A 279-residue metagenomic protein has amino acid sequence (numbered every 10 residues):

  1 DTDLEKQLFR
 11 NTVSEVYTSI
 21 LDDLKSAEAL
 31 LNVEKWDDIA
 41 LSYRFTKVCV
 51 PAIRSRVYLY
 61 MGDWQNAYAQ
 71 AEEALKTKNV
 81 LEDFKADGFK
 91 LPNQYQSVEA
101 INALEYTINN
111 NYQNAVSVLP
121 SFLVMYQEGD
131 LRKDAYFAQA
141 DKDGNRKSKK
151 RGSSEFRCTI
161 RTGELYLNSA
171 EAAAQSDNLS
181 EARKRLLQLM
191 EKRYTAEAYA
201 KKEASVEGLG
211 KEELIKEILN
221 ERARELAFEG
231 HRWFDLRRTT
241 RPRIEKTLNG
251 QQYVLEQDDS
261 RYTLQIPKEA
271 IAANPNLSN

Functional and structural regions predicted by a protein language model:
D1, Y17-L31, S42-L75, N102 (+2 more regions): Extended, hydrophobic/aromatic-rich amphipathic alpha-helical segments that build helical scaffolds
D1-T18, L30-I39, K90: Short, flexible helix-coil linker/hinge segments at the edges of structured domains or between repeats
E5-F9, Y17, G62, N66-G163 (+7 more regions): Hydrophobic-face positions in mid-chain alpha helices that act as interaction patches
K25-K35, K78-E82, Y194-A196: Helix-capping and short linker residues that terminate individual alpha-solenoid repeat units
D37-V48, V206-G208: A glycine-rich, coil/turn loop motif that links secondary-structure elements
Q113, L131-K133, G208-N279: Long, intrinsically disordered, low-complexity segments
K192-A200, A227-E229, E245: Substrate-binding/catalytic groove segments of enzymes that remodel or degrade extracellular structural polymers
